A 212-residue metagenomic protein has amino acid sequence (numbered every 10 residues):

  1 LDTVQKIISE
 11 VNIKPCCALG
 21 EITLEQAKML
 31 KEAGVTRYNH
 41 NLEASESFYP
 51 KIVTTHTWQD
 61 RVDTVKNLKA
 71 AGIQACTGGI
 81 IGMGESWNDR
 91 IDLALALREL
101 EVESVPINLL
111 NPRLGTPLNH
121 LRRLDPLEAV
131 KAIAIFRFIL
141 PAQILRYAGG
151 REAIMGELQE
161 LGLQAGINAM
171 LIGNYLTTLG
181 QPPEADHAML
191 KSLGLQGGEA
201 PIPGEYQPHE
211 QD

Functional and structural regions predicted by a protein language model:
L1-Q5, A27, V62-V65, A94 (+3 more regions): Generic structural signal for well-ordered alpha-helices, preferentially at hydrophobic/aromatic core positions
L1-V65, Q74-G78, E103-N108: Core AdoMet radical
V11, R98-D212: Auxiliary Fe-S-binding modules of radical SAM enzymes
L19-T23, A44-E46, I81-E85, L109-R113 (+2 more regions): Active-site-proximal loop/turn and secondary-structure-junction residues that shape catalytic pockets, frequently
I22-E32, M83-R98, E152-A165: Catalytic cores of alpha/beta
V53-D60, E85-D92, H120-E128: Alpha-helix N-cap and loop-to-helix initiation/capping positions
I73-G82, R90, N111-L121: Short, flexible active-site loops
